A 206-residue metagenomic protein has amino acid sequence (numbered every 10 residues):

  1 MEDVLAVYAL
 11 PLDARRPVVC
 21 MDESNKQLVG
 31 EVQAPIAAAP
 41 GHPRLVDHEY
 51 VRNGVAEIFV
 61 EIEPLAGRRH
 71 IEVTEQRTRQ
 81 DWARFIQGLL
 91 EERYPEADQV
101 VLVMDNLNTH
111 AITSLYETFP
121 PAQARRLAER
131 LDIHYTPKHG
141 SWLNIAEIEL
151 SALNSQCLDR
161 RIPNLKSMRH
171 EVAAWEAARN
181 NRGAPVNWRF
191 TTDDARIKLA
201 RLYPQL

Functional and structural regions predicted by a protein language model:
M1-Q87, L199: Extended, low-complexity cationic-aromatic segments
V19-M21, V101-M104, H134-T136, R189-F190: Short beta-strand segments
D22, E61, D105, N144 (+1 more regions): Conserved RecA-like P-loop NTPase ATPase core
V32, S167-L206: C-terminal domain-tail junction helix/linker
L45-Y50, Q123-I145, R161-N164: RNase H-like polynucleotidyl transferase catalytic core
R69, K138, A146-L165, A178-R182: Active-site proximal helix-loop segment of RNase H-like, two-metal nucleases, encompassing DDE(D)
Q80-V101: Short, basic/hydrophobic alpha-helical segments
A97-A111: Acidic/histidine-rich, metal-coordinating catalytic segments
